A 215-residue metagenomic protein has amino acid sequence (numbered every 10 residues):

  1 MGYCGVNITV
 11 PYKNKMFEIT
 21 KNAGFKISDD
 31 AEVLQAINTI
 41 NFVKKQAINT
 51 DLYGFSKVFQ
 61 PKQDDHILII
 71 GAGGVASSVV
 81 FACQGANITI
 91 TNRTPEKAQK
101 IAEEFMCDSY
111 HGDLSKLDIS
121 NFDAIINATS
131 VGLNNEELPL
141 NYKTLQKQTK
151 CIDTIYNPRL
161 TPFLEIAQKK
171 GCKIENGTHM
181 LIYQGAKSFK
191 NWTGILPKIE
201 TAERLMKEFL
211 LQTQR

Functional and structural regions predicted by a protein language model:
M1-Q60, I166: Phosphate/diphosphate ligand-binding glycine-rich loop within oxidoreductases
V10-K15, G73-V75, S130-L133, N157: Short glycine-rich anion-binding loops that position phosphate/pyrophosphate groups of nucleotides and phosphorylated
L52, F59, D65-Q84, N92-R93: Glycine-rich adenosine-cofactor-binding loop
G85-F105: NAD(P)-binding Rossmann-fold cofactor-contacting core
F105-E175: Rossmann-like adenosine-cofactor binding region
I152-I199, L205: Rossmann-fold NAD(P)-binding glycine/threonine-rich loop
I199-R215: A short, charged, Gly/Pro-tolerant segment at domain boundaries
